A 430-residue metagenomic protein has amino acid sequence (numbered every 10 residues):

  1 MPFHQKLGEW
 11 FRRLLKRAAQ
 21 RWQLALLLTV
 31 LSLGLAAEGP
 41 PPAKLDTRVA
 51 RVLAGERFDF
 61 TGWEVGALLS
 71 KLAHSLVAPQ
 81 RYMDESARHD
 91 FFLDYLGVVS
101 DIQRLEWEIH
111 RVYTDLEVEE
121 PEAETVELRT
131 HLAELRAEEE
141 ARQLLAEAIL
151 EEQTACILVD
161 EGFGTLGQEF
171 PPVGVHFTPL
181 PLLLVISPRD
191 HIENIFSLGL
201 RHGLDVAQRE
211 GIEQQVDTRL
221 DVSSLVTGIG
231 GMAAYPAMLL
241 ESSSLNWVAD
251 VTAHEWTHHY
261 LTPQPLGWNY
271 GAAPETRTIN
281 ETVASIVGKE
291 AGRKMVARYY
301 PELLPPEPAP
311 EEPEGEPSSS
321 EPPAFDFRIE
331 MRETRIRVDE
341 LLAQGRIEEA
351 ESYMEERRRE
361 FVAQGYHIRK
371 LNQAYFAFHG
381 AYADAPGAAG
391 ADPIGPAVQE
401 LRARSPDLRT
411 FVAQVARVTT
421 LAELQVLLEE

Functional and structural regions predicted by a protein language model:
M1-V159, R404-E430: N-terminal low-structure segments adjacent to metalloprotease catalytic domains across cellular compartments
P2-F3, K16, L24-A25, E316-E430: Pan-zinc metallopeptidase signature
Q5-G8, P265, E311-G315: Short acidic (Asp/Glu) and glycine-rich catalytic loops that position anionic groups and cofactors
P79-Q80, E312-S319: Repeat-mediated protein-protein interaction surfaces in helical alpha-solenoids
M83-R88, F92, H191, A233 (+1 more regions): Acidic/histidine-rich, surface-exposed loop or edge segments in extracytoplasmic proteins
F91, Y95-V98, I102, E241-D250 (+4 more regions): Solvent-exposed, acidic/flexible segments
L96, S100-Q103, W107, S285 (+5 more regions): Solvent-exposed, polar/charged alpha-helical surfaces in well-ordered, non-transmembrane soluble domains, broadly
D101-P310: Acidic/His-rich structured neighborhood in mature extracellular/periplasmic domains
